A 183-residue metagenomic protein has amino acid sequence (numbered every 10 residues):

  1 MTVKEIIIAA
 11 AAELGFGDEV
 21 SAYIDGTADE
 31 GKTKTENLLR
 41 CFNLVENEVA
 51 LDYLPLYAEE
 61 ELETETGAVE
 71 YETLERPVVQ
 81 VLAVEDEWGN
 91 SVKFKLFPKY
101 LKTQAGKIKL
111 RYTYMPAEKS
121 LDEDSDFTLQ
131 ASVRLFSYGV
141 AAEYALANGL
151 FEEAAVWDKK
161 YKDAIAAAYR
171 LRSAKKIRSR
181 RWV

Functional and structural regions predicted by a protein language model:
M1-V183: Glycine-enriched, solvent-exposed interface loops adjoining structured elements
